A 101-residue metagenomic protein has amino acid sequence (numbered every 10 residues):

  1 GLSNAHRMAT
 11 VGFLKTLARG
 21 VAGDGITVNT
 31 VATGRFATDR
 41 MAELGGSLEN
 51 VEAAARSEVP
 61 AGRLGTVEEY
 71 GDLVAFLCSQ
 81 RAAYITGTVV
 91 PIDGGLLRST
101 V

Functional and structural regions predicted by a protein language model:
G1: Cytosolic ligand/metal-binding cores
H6-R7, L14: Active-site helix of classical SDR
L14-K15, G71-V74, C78: Short-chain dehydrogenase/reductase
A22, T27, I85-G87: Short, small/polar-rich loop/turn modules that mediate ligand/substrate recognition or access, typified
G23, R35-E58, S99-V101: A glycine/serine/threonine-rich, flexible loop-to-helix segment that serves as the NAD(P) cofactor-binding "lid"
T27-A37, C78, P91-D93: Conserved SDR Rossmann-fold cofactor-binding beta-strand/turn motif
V59-Y70, R81: A conserved structural motif in NAD(P)-dependent oxidoreductases
A75, T86-V101: Short C-terminal tail/terminal secondary-structure segment of NAD(P)H-dependent dehydrogenase/reductase domains
